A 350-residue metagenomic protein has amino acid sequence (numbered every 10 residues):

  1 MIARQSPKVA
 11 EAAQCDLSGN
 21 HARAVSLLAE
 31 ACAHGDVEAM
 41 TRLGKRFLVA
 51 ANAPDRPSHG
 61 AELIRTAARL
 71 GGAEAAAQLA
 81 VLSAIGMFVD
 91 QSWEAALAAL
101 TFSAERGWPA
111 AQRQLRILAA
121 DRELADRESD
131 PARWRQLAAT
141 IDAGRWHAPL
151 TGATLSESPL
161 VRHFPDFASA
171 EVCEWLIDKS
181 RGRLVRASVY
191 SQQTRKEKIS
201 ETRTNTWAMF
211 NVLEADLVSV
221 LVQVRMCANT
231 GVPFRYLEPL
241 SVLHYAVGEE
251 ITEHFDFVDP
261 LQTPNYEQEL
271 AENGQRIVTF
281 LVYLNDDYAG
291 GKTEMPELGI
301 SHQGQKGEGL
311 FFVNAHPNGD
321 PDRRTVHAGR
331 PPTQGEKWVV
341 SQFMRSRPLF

Functional and structural regions predicted by a protein language model:
I2-S6, A10-G19, A24, E30 (+5 more regions): Fe(II)/2-oxoglutarate oxygenase catalytic core
A13, D36-L70, E74, Q78-V81: Alpha-helical adaptor scaffolds
L17-S18, A33, A51-D55, R69 (+2 more regions): Short coil/turn and helix-start
G19, E38-A39, A50-D55, E74 (+3 more regions): Alpha-solenoid repeat scaffolds
